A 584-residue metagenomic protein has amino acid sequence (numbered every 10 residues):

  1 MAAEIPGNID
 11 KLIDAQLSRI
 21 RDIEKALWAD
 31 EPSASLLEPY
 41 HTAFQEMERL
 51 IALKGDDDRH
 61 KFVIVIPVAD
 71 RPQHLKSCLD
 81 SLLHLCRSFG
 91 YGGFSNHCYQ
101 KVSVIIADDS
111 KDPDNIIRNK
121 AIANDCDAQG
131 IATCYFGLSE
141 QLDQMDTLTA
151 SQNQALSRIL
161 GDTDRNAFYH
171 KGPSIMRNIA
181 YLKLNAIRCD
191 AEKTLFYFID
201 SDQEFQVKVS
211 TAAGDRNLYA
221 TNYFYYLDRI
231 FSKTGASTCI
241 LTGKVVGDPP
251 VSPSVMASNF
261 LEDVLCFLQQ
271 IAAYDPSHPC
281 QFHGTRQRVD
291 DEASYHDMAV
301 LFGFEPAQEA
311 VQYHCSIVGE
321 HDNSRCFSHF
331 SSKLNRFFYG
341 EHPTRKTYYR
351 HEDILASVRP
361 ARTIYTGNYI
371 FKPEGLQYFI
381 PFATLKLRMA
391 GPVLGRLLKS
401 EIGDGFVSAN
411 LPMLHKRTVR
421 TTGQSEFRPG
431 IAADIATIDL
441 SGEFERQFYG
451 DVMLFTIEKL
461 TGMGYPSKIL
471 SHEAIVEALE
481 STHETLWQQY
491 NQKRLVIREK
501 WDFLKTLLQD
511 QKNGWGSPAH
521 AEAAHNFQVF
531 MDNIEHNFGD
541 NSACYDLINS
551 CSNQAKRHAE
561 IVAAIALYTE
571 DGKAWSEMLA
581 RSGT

Functional and structural regions predicted by a protein language model:
M1-L53, P67-A69, G90, D109 (+4 more regions): Terminal low-complexity segments of carbohydrate-biosynthetic enzymes
K54-I64, H97-V102: A short, charged/proline- and glycine-enriched loop that marks the coil->beta-strand transition at the N-terminal
V63-H74, C78, A107-S110: A conserved hydrophobic helix/loop-capping motif in glycosyltransferases and polysaccharide synthases
C78-Y99, A123-Q129, S232: Short, acidic, metal-binding catalytic loop of nucleotide-sugar glycosyltransferases
D112-K193: Active-site-proximal specificity loops/subdomain of glycosyltransferases
D190-S210: Short beta-strand-to-loop acidic/aromatic patch adjacent to the donor-nucleotide binding site
F231-T363, G367-Y369: Extended catalytic-interface subdomain
L387-G403: A short, conserved alpha-helix in the catalytic core of glycosyltransferases
